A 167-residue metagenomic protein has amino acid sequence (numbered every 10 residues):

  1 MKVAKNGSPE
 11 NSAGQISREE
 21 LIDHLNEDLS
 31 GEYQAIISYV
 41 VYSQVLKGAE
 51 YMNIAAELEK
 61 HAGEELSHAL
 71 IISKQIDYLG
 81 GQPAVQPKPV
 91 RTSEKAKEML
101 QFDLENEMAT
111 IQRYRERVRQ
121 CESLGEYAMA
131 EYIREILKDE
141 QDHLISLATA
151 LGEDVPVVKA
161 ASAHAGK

Functional and structural regions predicted by a protein language model:
M1-K167: Iron-associated oxidoreductase/ferritin-like identity signal
